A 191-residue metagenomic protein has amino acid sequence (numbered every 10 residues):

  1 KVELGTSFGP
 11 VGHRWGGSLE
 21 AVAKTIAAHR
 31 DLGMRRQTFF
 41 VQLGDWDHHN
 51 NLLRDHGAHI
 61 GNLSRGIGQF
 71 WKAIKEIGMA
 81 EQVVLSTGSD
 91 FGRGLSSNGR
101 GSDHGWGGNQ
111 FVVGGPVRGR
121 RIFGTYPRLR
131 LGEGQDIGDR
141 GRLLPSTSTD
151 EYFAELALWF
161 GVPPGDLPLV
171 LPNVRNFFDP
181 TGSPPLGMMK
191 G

Functional and structural regions predicted by a protein language model:
K1-G191: Ligand-binding pockets and gating/stacking loops
